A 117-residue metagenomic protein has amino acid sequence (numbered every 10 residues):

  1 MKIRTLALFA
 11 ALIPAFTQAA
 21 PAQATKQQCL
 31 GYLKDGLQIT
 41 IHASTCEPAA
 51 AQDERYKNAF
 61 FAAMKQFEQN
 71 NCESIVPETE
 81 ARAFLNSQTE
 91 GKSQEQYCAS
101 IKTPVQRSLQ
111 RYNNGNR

Functional and structural regions predicted by a protein language model:
M1-A7: Bacterial N-terminal signal peptides that target proteins for export
A7-A15: Bacterial N-terminal signal peptides
A15-A22: Sec/Tat signal peptide C-region and signal peptidase I cleavage site
A24-I75: Short N-proximal segments of mature Sec-exported proteins
E54-R117: Compact alpha-helical subdomains of small soluble proteins
